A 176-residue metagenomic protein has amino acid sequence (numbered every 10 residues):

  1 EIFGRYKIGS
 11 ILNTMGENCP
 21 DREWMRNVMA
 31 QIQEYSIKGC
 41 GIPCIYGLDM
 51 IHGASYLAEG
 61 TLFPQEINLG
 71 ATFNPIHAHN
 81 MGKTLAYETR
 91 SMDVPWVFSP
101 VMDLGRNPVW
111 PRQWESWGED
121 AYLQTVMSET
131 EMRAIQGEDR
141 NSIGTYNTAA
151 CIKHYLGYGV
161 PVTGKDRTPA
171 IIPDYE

Functional and structural regions predicted by a protein language model:
E1-E176: Glycoside hydrolase catalytic-domain context in secreted enzymes
